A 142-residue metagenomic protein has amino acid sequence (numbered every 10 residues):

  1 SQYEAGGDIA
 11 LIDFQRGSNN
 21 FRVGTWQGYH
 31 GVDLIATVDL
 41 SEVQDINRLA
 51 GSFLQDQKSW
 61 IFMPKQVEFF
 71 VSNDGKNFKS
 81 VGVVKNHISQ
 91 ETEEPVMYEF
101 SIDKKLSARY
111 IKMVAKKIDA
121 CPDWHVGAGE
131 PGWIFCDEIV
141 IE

Functional and structural regions predicted by a protein language model:
S1-G17: Predominantly extracellular/luminal regions of secreted and cell-surface proteins, especially disulfide-bonded
R16-G82, E94-E142: Aromatic, loop-rich ligand-recognition surfaces of beta-strand-rich domains
H87-E94: Short proline/glycine- and polar residue-rich coil/turn motifs
